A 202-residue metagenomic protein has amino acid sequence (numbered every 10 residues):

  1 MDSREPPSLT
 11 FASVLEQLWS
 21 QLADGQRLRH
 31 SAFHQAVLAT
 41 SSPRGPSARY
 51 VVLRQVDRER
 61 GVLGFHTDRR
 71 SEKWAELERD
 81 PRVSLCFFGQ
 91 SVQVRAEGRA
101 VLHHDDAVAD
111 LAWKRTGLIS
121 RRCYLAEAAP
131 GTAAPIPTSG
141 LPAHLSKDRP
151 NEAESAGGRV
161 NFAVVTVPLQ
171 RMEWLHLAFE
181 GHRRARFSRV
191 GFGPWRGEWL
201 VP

Functional and structural regions predicted by a protein language model:
M1-P202: Binding-site signature for planar aromatic cofactors or substrates
